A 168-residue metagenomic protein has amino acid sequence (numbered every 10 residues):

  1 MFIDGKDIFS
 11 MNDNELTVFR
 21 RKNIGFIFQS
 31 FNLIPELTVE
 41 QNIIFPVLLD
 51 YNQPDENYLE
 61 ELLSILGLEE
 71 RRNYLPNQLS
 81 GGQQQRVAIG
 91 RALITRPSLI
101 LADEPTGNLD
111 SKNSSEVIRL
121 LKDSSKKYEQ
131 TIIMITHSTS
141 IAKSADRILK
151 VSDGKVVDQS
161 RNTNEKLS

Functional and structural regions predicted by a protein language model:
M1-S144, I148-V151: ABC family nucleotide-binding domain
R147, K155-S168: Conserved beta-strand-loop-alpha-helix hinge in the C-terminal portion of ABC ATPase nucleotide-binding domains
